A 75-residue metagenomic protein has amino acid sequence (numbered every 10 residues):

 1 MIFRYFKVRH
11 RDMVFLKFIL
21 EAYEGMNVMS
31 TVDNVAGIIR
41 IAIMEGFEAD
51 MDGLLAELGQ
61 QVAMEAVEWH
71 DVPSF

Functional and structural regions predicted by a protein language model:
M1-I2, E57: Short acidic/polar alpha-helix capping motifs at helix-coil junctions
F3-M51: Amphipathic, hydrophobic secondary-structure cores in small proteins
A42-F75: C-terminal structural segments of small proteins and small subunits
